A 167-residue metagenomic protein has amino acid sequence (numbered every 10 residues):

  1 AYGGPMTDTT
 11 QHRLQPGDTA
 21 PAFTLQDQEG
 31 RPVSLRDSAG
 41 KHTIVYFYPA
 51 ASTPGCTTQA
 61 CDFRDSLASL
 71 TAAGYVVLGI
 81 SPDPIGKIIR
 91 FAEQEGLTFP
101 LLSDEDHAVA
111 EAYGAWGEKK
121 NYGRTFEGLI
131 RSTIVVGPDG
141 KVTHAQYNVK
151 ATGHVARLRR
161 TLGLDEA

Functional and structural regions predicted by a protein language model:
Y2-A167: Chalcogenol-based redox active-site neighborhoods
